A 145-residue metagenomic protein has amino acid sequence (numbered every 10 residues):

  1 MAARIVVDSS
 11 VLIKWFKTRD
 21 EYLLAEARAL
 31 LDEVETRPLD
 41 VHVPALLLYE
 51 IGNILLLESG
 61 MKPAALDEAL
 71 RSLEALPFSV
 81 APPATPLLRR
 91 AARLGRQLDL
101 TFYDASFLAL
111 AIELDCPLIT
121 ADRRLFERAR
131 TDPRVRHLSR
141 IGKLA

Functional and structural regions predicted by a protein language model:
M1-R4, V80-A81, L108-A145: Acidic, PIN/NYN-like endoribonuclease modules and their adjacent C-terminal/linker elements
M1-V43, E58-L66, L144: Short, well-structured N-terminal submotif of metal-dependent ribonuclease cores
V7, H42-V43, P82, F102-A105 (+1 more regions): Short beta-strand scaffold positions
V11-L12, L47, L87, F107 (+1 more regions): Alpha-helix capping/helix-boundary segments
R19, A45-L47, D67-Q97: Acidic catalytic patch
E50, R90, E127-R128: Phosphate- and divalent-cation-binding pockets in alpha/beta enzyme and binding domains that engage nucleotide-derived
